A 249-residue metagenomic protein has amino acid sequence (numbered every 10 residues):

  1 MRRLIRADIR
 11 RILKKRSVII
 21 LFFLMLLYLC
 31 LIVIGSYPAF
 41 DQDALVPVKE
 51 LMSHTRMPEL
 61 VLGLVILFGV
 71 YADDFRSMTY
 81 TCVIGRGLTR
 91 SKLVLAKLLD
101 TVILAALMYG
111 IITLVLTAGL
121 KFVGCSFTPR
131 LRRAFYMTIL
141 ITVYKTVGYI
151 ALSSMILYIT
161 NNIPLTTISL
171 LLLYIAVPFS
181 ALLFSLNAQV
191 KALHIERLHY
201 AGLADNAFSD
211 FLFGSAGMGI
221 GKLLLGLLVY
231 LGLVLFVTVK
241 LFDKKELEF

Functional and structural regions predicted by a protein language model:
M1-F22: Aromatic- and glycine-rich beta-strand/loop motifs that create alpha-glucan
D8, L228-F249: Junction motif at the cytosolic side of a transmembrane helix
R11, A72, V83-G85, S153 (+1 more regions): Helix-capping/transition residues at the boundaries of transmembrane alpha-helices and the short helical linkers
V18, L24-V70, L95-T166, L170-L171 (+2 more regions): Secretory targeting signals
A44-V46, K191, E246-F249: Short, Lys/Arg-enriched, Gly/Pro-containing loop segments at transmembrane-helix junctions of multi-pass membrane
V70-I103: Helix-loop-helix units of permease transmembrane domains in multi-pass membrane transporters, especially ABC
A188-F211: Short hydrophobic, aromatic-rich alpha-helical segments embedded in or entering the lipid bilayer of multi-pass
